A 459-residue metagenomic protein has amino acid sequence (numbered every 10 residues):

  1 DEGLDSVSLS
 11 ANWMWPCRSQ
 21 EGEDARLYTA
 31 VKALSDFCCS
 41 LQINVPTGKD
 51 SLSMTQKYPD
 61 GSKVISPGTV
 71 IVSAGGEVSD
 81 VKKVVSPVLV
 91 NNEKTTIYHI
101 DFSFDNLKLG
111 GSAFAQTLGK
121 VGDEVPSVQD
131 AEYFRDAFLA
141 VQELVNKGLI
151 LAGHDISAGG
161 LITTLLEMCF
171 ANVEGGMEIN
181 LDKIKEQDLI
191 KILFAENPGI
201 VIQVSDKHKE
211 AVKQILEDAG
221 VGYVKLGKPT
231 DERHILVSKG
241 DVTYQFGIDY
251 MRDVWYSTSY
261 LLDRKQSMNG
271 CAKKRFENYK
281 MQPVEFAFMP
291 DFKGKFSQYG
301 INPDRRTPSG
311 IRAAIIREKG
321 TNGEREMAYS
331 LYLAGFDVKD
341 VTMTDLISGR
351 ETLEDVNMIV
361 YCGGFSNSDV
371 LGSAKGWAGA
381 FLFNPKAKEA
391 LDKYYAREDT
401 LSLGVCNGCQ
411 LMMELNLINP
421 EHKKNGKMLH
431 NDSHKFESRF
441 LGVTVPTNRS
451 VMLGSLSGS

Functional and structural regions predicted by a protein language model:
D1, L27-K32, N44, D50-F194 (+2 more regions): Intein/HINT protein-splicing elements and their conserved insertion hotspots or analogous self-processing inserts
D1-F37, K49, K57, L139 (+2 more regions): Thiamine diphosphate
L9, P46-G48, A74, H99 (+9 more regions): General beta-strand structural signal in soluble alpha/beta enzymes
P16-A25, T117-D130, A378-N384: Glycine-rich tight-turn/loop motif centered on a GG-T
A25, K63-S66, F170-E174, K375-F383 (+1 more regions): A glycine- and small-aliphatic-rich helix-loop capping segment at beta-alpha/alpha-beta transitions that lines
G68, P198, R439, G458: Residues that flank catalytic or metal-binding motifs in active/ligand-binding sites
I202, S433, T444, N448-S459: Catalytic core of tubulin tyrosine ligase-like
K239, T243-V405, C409-E421, L429-F440 (+1 more regions): N-terminal beta1-alpha1 cap of cysteine-dependent amidohydrolase-like domains
